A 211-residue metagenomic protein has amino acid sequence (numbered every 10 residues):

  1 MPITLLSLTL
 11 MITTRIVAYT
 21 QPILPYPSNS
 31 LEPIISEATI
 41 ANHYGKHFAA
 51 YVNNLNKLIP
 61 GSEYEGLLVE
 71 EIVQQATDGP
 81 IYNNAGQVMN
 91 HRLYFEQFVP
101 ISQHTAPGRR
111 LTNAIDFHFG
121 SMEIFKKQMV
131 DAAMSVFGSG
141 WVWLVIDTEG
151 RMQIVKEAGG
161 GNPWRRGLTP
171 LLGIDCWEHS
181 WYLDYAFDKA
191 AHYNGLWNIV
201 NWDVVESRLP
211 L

Functional and structural regions predicted by a protein language model:
M1-S7: Classical eukaryotic N-terminal signal peptides for Sec-dependent ER targeting/secretion, especially the positively
S7, I12-T13: Hydrophobic membrane-targeting signal helices
T14-L211: Feature for soluble, non-membrane regions of globular proteins
